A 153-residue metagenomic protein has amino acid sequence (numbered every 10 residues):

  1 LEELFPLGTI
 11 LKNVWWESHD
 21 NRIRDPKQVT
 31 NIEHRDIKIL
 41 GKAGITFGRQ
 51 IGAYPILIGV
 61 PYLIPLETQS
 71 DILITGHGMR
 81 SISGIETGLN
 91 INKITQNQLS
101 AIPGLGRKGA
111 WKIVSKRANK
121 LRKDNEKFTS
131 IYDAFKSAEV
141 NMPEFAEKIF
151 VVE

Functional and structural regions predicted by a protein language model:
E2-K93: Terminal RNA-binding accessory module
L89-A101, K123-E153: C-terminal extensions
A101-I102, V114: A generic structured-segment signal
G106-R107: Small-residue hinge/turn detector
V114-L121: Residue-level signature of tetratricopeptide-repeat
